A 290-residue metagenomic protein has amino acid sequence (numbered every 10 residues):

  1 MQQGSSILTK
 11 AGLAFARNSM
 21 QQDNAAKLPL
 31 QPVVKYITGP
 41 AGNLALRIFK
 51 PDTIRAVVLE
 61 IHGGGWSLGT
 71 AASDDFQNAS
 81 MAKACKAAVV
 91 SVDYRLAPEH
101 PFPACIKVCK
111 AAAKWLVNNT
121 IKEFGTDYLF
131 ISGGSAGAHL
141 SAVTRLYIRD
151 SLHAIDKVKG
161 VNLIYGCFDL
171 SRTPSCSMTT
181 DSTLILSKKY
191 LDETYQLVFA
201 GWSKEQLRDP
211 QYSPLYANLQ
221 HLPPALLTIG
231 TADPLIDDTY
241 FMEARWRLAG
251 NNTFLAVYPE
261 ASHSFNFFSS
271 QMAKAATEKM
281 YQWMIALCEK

Functional and structural regions predicted by a protein language model:
G4-A11, S19-Q22, A26-K290: Alpha/beta-hydrolase superfamily serine-hydrolase fold, recognizing
